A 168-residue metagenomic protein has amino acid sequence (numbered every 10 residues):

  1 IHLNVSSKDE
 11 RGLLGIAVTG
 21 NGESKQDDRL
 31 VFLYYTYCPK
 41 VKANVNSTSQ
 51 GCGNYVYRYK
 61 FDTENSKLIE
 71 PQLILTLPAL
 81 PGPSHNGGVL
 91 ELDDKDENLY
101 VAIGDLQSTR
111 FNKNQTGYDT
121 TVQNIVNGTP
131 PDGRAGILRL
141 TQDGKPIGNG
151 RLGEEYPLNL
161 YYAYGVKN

Functional and structural regions predicted by a protein language model:
I1-F111: Acidic, Gly/Ser/Thr-rich repeat motifs that build Ca2+-stabilized beta-propeller blades
I1-S7, Y59-P81, Q123-N168: Blade-edge beta-strand/turn elements of extracellular beta-propeller and related beta-sheet repeat scaffolds
D28, N46, Q50-Y55, D119-N127 (+1 more regions): A detector of repeated loop/turn-to-beta-strand junctions in beta-rich toroidal repeat architectures
S108-K113, P146-N149: Short acidic/His/Gly/Ser-rich catalytic and metal-binding motifs that mark active-site loops of diverse hydrolases
Q115-G117: Short secondary-structure boundary/capping segments
